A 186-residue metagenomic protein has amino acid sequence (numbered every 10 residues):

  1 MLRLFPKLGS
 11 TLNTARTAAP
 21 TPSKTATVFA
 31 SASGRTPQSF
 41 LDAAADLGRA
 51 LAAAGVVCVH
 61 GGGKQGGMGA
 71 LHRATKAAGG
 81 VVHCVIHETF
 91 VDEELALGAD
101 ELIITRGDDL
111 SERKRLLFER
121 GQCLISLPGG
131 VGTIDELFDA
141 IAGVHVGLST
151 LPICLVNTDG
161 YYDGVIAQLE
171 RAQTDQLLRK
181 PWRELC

Functional and structural regions predicted by a protein language model:
F5-R120, G147, D159-C186: A cross-family phosphate/adenosyl-ligand binding-site feature
A26, P152-C154: Hydrophobic beta-strand segments of well-ordered beta-sheets in folded domains
H87-T89, P128, P152: Proline-rich low-complexity regions
S111-G147, C154: Active-site/ligand-binding-proximal alpha/beta "capping" segment
